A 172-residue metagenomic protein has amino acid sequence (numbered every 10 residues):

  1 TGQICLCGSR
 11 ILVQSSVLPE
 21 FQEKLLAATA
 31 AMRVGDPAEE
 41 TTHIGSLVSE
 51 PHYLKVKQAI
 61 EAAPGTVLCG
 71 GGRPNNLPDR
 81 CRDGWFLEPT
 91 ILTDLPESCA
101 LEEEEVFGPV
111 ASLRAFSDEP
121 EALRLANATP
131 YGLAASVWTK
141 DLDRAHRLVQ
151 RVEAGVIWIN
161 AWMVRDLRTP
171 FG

Functional and structural regions predicted by a protein language model:
T1-P96, L125, I159: ALDH superfamily catalytic-core signature
R33, D79-R82, F86-G172: Conserved C-terminal structural/oligomerization subdomain of aldehyde/semialdehyde dehydrogenase
